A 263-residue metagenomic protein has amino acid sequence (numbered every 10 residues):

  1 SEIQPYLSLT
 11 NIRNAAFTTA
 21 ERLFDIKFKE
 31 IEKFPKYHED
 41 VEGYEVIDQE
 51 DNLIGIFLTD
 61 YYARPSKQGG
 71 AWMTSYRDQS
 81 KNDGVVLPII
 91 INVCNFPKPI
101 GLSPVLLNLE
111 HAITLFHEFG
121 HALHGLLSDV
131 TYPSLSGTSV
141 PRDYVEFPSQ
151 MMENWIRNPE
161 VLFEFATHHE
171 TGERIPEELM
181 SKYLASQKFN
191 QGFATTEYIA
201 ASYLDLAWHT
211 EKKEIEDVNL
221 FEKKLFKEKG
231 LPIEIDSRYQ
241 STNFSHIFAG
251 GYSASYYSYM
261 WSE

Functional and structural regions predicted by a protein language model:
S1-E263: Cation-handling catalytic/transport regions enriched in His/Asp/Glu
